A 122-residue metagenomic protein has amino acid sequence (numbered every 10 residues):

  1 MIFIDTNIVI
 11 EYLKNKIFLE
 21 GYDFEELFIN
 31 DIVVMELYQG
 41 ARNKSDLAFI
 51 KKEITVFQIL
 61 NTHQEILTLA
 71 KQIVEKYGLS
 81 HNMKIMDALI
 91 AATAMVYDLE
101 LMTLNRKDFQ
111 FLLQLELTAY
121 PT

Functional and structural regions predicted by a protein language model:
M1-I29, Y38-K52: Short, well-structured N-terminal submotif of metal-dependent ribonuclease cores
I4-N7, I29-N30, M83-K84, N105-R106 (+1 more regions): Histidine- and aromatic-rich ligand-binding microenvironments
V9-I10, M35-Y38, Q110, T118: Nucleotide phosphate-binding site architecture
Y12, I59-K107: Active-site neighborhoods of divalent-metal-dependent phosphate/nucleic-acid chemistry enzymes
K16, V96-T122: Acidic, PIN/NYN-like endoribonuclease modules and their adjacent C-terminal/linker elements
M35, S45-T55, E65, A70: Ligand-binding grooves and catalytic loops that recognize ribose/phosphate and carbohydrate rings, and esterified lipid
